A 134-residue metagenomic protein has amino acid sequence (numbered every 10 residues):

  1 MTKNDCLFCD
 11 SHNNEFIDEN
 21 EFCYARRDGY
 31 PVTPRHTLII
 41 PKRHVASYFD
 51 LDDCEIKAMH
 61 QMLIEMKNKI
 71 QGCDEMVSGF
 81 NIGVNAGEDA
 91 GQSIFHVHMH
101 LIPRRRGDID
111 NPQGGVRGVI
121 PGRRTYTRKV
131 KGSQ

Functional and structural regions predicted by a protein language model:
M1-Q134: HIT superfamily nucleotide-processing domains
